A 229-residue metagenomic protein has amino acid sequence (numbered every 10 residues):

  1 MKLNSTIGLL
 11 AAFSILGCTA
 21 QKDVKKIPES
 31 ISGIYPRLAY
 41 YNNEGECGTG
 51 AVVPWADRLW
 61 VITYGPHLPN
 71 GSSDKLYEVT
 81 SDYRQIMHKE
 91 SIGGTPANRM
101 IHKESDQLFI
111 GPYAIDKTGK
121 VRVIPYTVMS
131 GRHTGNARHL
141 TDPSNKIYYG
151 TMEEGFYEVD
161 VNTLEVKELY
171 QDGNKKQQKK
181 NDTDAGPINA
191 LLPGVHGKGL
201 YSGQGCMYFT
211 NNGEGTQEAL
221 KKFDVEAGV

Functional and structural regions predicted by a protein language model:
M1-I7: Bacterial N-terminal signal peptides that target proteins for export
A11-K26: Bacterial Sec-dependent signal peptides at the C-terminal "C-region" and cleavage site
R37-D74, G94-M100: Beta-strand-rich domains and repeat architectures in extracellular enzymes and scaffolds, especially beta-propellers
E44-A51, S91-S105, M129-S144, N174-Q204: Repeated scaffold domains used in trafficking and secretory/extracellular systems, primarily beta-propellers
R58-Y64, H102-A114, T141-T151, Y157 (+2 more regions): Short beta-strand elements that form the blades of beta-propeller/WD-repeat-like and other beta-sheet-rich scaffold
P69-E78, Y113-V121, E153-V161, E214-K222: Structural motif
D74-N136: Blade-loop segments of beta-propeller domains
I86-I92, R122-V128, K167-K180, V229: Beta-propeller fold detector
